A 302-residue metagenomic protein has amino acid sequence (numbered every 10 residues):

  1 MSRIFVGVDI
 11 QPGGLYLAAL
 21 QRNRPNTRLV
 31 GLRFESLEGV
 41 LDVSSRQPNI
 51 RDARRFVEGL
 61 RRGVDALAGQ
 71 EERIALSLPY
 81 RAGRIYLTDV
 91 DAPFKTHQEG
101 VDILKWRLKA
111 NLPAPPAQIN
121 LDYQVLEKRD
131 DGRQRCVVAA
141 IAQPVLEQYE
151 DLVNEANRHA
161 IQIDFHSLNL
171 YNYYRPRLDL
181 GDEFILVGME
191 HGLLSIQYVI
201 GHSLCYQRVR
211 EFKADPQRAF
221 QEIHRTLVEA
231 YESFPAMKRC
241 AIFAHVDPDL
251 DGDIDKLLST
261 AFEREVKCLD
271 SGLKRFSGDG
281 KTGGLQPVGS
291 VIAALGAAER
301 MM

Functional and structural regions predicted by a protein language model:
M1-M302: Hydrophobic/aromatic-enriched cytosolic interaction surfaces used to assemble or bind macromolecules
